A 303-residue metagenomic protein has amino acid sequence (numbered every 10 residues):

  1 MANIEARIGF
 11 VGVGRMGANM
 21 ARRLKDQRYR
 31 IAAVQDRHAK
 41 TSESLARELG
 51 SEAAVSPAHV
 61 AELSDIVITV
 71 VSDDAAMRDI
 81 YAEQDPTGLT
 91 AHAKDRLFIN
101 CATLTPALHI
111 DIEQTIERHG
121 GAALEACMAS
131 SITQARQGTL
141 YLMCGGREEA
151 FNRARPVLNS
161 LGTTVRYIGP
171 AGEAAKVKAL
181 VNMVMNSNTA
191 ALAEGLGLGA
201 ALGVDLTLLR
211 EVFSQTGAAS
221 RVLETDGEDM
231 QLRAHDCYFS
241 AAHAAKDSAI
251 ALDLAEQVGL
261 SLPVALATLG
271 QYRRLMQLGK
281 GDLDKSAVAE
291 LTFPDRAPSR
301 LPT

Functional and structural regions predicted by a protein language model:
M1-V70, R96-L97: NAD(P)+-binding Rossmann beta1-loop-alpha1 motif at the extreme N-terminus of oxidoreductases
I8, T103-M183: Rossmann-fold dinucleotide-binding core
M20-L24, I112, V157, L198: Hydrophobic residues within alpha-helices that form the first helical element adjacent to the glycine-rich loop
I31, A53, A123-L124, V165 (+2 more regions): Hydrophobic beta-strand scaffold residues
P57-I66, D74-L140: Rossmann-like NAD(P)(H) cofactor-binding subdomain of soluble oxidoreductases
E173-R296: Helical "substrate-binding/catalytic lid" subdomain of Rossmann-like NAD(P)-dependent dehydrogenases/reductases
